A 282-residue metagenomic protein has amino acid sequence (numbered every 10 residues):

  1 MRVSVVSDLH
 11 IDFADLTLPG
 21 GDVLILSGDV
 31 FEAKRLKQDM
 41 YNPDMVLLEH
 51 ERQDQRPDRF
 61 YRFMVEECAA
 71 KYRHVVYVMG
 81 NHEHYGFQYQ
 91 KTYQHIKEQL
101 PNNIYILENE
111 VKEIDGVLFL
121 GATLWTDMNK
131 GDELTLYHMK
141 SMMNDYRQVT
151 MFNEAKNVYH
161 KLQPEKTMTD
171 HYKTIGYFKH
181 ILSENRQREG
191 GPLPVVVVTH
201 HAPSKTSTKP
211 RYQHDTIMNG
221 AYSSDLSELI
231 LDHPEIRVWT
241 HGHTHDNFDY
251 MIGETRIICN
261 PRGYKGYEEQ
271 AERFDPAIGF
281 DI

Functional and structural regions predicted by a protein language model:
M1-F13, L18, F152, V158: Acidic, histidine-bearing metal-coordination/catalytic regions of metal-dependent phosphoesterases
M1-S4, V111-G121, L193-P194, M251-R256: Beta-strand-turn-beta hairpins that frame and shape the catalytic cleft of phosphate-ester-processing enzymes
V5-S7, L24-D29, V76-N81, Y105-N109 (+3 more regions): Active-site neighborhood of phospho(di)ester-bond hydrolases with catalytic His/Asp-centered motifs
H10-I11, F31, E83-H84, K112 (+4 more regions): Short, solvent-exposed loop/turn segments at secondary-structure junctions
I11-D115, R211-D232, G266: Core catalytic region of metal-dependent phosphoesterases/phosphodiesterases, especially metallo-beta-lactamase-like
G20-G21, Y72, G116, G190-P194 (+2 more regions): A general structural motif
E113, K209, M218-R237, H245-I282: Binuclear metal-dependent phosphoesterase catalytic core
L120-V196, H201-Q213: Active-site-proximal loop/helix segment associated with metal-binding centers of metalloenzymes
